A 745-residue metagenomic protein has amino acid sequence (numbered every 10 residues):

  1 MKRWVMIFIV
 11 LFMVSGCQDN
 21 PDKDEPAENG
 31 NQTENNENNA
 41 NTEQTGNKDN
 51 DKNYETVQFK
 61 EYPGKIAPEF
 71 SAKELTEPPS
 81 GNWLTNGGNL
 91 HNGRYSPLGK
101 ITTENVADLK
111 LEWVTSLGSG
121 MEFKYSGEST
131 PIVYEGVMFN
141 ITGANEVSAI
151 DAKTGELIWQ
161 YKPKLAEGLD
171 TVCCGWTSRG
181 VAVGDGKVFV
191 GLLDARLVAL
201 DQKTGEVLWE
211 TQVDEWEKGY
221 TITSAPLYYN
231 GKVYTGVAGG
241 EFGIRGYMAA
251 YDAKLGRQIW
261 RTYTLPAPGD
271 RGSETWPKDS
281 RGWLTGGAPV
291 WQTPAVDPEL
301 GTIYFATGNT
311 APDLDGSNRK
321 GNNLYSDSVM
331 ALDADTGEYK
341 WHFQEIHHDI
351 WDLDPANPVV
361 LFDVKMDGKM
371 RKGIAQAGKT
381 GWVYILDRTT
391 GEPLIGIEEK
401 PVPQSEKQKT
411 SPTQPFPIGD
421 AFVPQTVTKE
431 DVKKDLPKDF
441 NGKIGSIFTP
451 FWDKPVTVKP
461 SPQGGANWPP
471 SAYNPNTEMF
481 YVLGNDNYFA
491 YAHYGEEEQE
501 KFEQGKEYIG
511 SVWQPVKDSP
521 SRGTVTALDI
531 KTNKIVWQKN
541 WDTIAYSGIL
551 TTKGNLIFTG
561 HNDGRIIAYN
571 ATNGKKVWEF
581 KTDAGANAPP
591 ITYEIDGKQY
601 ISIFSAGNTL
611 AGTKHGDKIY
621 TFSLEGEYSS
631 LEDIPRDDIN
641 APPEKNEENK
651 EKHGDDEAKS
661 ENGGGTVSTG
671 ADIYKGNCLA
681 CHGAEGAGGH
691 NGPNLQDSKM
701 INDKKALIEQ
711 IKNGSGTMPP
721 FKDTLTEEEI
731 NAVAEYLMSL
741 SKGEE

Functional and structural regions predicted by a protein language model:
C17-N20: Bacterial signal peptide processing site
N47-E112, T264-R271, V432-F451, P515 (+1 more regions): Blade/loop signatures of beta-propeller domains
W83-G87, Y125-E146, T171-R196, T221-R245 (+8 more regions): Repeat-blade elements of multi-bladed beta-propeller folds
T115-T130, Q160-A182, E210-A225, F242 (+10 more regions): Extracytoplasmic beta-rich repeat domains
G191, I711, K722-E745: C-terminal capping alpha-helices of c-type cytochrome domains
I591-A641: Blade-level signature of beta-propeller repeat domains, shared across WD40, Kelch, NHL, RCC1 and BNR/Asp-box propellers
P642-I673: Electrostatic cytochrome c docking/interface patches
A671, A680-T717, F721-T724: Gly/Gly-Pro-rich "capping" loops immediately C-terminal to redox-active cysteine motifs in periplasmic/lumenal
